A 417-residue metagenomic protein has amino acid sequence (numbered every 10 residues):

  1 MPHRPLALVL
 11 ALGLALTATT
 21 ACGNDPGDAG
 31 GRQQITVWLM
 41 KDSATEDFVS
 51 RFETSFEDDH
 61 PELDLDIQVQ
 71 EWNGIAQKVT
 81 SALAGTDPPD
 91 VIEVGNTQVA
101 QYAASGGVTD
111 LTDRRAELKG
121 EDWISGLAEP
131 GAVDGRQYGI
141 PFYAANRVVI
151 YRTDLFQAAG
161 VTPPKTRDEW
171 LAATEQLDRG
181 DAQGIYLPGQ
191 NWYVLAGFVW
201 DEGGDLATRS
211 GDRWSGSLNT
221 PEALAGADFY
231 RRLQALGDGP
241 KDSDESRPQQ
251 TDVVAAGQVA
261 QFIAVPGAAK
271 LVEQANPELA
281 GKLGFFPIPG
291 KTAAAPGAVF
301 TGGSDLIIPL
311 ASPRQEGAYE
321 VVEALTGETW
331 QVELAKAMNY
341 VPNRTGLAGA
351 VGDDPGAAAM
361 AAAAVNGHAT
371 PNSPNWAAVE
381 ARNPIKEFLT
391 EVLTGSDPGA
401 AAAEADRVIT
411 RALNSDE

Functional and structural regions predicted by a protein language model:
S55-W123, A159, K165, V253 (+2 more regions): Extracytoplasmic "Venus flytrap"/periplasmic binding protein-like
A84, P89-D90, L118-L155, Q183-G184 (+2 more regions): A structural signal for short loop-to-beta-strand junctions that line the ligand-binding cleft of periplasmic/secreted
N96-R147, L171, F198, A280 (+2 more regions): Hinge/lid segment of periplasmic solute-binding proteins
Y102-G106, L127-T162, P188-D212, F300-I307 (+1 more regions): Periplasmic solute-binding protein
G126, F286-P287, A335-N383: Long, aromatic- and glycine/proline-rich binding clefts that accommodate carbohydrate-like moieties
Q157, V365-E417: Conserved C-terminal helix/tail region of periplasmic/extracytoplasmic solute-binding proteins
T174-Q176, R213-S243: Glycine-centered hinge/linker elements that transmit conformational signals in sensory and ligand-binding systems
D228-R314: Extracytoplasmic/periplasmic substrate-binding proteins
